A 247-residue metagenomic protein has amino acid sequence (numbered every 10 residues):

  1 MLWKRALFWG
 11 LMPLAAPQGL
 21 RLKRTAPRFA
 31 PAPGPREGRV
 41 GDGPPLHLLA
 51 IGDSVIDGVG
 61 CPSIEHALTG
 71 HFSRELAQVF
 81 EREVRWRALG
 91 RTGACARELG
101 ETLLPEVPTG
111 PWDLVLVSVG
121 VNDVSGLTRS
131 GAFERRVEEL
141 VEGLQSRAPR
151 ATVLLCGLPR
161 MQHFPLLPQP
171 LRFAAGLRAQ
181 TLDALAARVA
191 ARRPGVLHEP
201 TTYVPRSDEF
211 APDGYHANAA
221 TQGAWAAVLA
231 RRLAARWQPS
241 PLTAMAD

Functional and structural regions predicted by a protein language model:
M1-L14, P33-V40, I64-F80, T109-L127 (+1 more regions): Short, charge-rich amphipathic segments
M1-L49, A230, A234-D247: N-terminal secretory targeting modules
L20, R24, G93-C95, R160 (+1 more regions): Residue-level detector of flexible, active-site-proximal loop/helix-junction positions within diverse enzyme catalytic
R24-G34, S54-G60, T92-G100, E139-S146 (+1 more regions): Short, mixed-charge, low-aromatic patches
G41-G43, E81, A148: Short, flexible coil/linker segments at domain boundaries that flank nucleotide/cofactor-interacting
H47-L49, V55-R136: Conserved SGNH/GDSL esterase-like catalytic core that processes O-acyl groups on lipids and polysaccharides
L104-L242, D247: Alpha-helical cap/lid subdomain in secreted, periplasmic, or secretory-pathway luminal O-acyl-processing enzymes
